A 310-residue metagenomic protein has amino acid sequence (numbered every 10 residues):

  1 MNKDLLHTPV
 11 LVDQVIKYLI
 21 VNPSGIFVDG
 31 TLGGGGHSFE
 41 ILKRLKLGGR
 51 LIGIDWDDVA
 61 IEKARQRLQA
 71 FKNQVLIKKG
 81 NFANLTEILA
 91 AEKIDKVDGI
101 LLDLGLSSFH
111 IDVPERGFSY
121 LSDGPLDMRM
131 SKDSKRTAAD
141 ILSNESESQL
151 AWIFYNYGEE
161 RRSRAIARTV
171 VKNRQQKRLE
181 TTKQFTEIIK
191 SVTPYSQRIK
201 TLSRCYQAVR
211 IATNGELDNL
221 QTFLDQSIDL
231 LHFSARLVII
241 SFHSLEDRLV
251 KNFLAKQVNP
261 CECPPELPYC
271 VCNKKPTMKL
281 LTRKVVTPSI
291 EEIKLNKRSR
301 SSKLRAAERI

Functional and structural regions predicted by a protein language model:
M1-I310: S-adenosyl-L-methionine-dependent methyltransferase catalytic core, i.e., the SAM/SAH-binding region
